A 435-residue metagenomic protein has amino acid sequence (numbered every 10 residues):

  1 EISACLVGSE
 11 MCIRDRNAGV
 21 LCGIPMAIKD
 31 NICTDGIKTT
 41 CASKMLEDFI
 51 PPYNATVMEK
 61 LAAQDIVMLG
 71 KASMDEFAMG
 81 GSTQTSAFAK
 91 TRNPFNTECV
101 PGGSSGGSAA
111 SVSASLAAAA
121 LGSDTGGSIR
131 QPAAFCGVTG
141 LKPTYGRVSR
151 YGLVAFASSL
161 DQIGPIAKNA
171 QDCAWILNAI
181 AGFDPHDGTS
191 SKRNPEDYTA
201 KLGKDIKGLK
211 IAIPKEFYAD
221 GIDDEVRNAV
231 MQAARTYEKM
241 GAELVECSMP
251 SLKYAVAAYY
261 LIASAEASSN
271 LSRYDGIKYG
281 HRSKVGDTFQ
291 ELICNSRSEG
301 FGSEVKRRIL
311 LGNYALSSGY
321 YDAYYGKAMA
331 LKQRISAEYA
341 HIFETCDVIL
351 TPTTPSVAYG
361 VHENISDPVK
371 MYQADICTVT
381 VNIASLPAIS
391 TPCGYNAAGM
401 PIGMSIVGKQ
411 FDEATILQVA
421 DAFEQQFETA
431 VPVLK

Functional and structural regions predicted by a protein language model:
E1-E10: Positively charged, low-complexity/disordered segments
S9-E10, R14-T125, Q232-R235, K239-M240: Gly/Ser-rich catalytic/binding loops embedded in alpha/beta enzyme cores
T39-D48, D223-D224, Y359-V369: Glycine/threonine-rich flexible loop motifs
A63, A114-A120, T125-G221, R227 (+5 more regions): Structural helix-boundary/capping segments
A72-S73, S248, P392: Residue-level recognition of beta-strand->loop/alpha-helix junctions
A89, A257-N270: Charged, often glycine-rich, active-site loop that binds/positions anionic groups
F217-A219, S251-L252, R273-I383, V431-L434: Serine-dependent amide/ester hydrolase catalytic core
A242-Y259: Short connector loops at secondary-structure junctions
